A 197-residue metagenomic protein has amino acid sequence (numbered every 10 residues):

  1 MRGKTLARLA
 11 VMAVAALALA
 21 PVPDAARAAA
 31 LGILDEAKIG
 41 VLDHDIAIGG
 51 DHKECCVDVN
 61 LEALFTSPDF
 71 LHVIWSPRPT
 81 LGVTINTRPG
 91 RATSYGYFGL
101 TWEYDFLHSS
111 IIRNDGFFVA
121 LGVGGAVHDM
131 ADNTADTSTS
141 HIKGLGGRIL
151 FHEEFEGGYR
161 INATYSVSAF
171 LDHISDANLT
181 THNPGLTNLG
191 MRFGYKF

Functional and structural regions predicted by a protein language model:
M1-G32: Cleavable N-terminal export/targeting peptides
V22-L34, T66-P77, D105-F118, T164: Short loop/turn motifs that connect adjacent beta-strands in outer-membrane beta-barrel proteins
D35-V41, L61, P79-V83, V119-V123 (+3 more regions): Membrane-embedded beta-strand positions of outer-membrane beta-barrel proteins
H44, G116-E153: Outer-membrane beta-barrel translocator/channel fold
A47-C55, V73, T84-Y95, N178-P184: Solvent-exposed loop/turn segments connecting transmembrane beta-strands in outer-membrane beta-barrel proteins
C56-N60, T93-Y97, L150-E154, N188: Transmembrane beta-barrel architecture of outer-membrane proteins
A63-S67, L100-Y104, Y159, H173 (+1 more regions): Residue-level signature of outer-membrane beta-barrel architecture
G185-F197: Outer-membrane beta-barrel "beta-signal"
